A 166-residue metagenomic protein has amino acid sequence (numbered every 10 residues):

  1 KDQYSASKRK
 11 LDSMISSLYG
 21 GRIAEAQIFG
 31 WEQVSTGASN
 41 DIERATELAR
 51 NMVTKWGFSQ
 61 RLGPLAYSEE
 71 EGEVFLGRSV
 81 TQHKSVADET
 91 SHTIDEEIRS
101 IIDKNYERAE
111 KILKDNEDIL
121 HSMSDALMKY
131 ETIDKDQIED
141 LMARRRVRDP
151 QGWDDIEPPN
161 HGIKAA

Functional and structural regions predicted by a protein language model:
K1-A166: Soluble catalytic regions of large protease machineries
